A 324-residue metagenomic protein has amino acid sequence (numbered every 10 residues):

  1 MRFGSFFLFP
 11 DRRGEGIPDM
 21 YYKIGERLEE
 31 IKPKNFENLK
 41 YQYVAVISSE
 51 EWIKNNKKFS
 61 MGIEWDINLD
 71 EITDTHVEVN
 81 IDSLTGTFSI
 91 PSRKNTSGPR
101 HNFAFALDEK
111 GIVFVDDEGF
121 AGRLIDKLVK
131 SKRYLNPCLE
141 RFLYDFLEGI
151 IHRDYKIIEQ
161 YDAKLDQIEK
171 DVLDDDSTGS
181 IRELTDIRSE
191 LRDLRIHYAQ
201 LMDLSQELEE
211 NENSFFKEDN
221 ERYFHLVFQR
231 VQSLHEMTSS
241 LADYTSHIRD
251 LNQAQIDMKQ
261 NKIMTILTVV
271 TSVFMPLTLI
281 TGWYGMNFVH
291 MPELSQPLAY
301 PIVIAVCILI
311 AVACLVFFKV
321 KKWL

Functional and structural regions predicted by a protein language model:
R2-R133, Q200, L204-F216, K321-K322: Helix-boundary and N-terminal cytosolic regulatory elements
A45-I47, E148, T185-R188: Conserved residues at beta->alpha junctions
I81, D176, N220, Q260 (+1 more regions): Solvent-exposed, flexible loop/coil residues
G98-G179: Switch/coupling subdomain of P-loop NTPase systems
D154, L234, A313-F317: Alpha-helical transmembrane segments
E169, D176-Y284: Membrane-associated alpha-helical segments
V270, F274-L324: Alpha-helical transmembrane anchor segments
